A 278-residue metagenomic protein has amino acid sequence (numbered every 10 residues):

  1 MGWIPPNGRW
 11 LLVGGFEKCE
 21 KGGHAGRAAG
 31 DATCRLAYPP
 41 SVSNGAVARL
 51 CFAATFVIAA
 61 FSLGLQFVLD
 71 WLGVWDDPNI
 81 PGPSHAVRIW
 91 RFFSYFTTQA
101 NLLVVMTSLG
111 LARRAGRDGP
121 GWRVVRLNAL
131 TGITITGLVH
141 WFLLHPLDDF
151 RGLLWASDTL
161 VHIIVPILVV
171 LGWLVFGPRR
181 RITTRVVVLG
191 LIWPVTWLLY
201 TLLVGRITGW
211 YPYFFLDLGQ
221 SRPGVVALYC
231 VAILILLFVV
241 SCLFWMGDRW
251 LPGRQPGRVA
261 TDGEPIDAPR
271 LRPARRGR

Functional and structural regions predicted by a protein language model:
P40-A54: N-terminal membrane topogenic signal
S43, V47, S94, T208-F244: Membrane-interface transmembrane-helix boundary segments in multi-pass integral membrane proteins
V57-D76: Alpha-helical transmembrane segments of multi-pass membrane proteins
W75-W90: Perimembrane loop-to-helix junctions flanking transmembrane segments
V87-L103: Interfacial helix-start motif at the membrane-water boundary
F96-T98, L154-I167, C230-V231: Membrane-interface loop-to-helix entry segments
R117-I133, T183-L191: Interfacial segments of alpha-helical transmembrane regions
W122-V124, D148-V161, T184-V186, L216-Q220: Non-cytosolic membrane-interface motifs at loop->transmembrane helix junctions
